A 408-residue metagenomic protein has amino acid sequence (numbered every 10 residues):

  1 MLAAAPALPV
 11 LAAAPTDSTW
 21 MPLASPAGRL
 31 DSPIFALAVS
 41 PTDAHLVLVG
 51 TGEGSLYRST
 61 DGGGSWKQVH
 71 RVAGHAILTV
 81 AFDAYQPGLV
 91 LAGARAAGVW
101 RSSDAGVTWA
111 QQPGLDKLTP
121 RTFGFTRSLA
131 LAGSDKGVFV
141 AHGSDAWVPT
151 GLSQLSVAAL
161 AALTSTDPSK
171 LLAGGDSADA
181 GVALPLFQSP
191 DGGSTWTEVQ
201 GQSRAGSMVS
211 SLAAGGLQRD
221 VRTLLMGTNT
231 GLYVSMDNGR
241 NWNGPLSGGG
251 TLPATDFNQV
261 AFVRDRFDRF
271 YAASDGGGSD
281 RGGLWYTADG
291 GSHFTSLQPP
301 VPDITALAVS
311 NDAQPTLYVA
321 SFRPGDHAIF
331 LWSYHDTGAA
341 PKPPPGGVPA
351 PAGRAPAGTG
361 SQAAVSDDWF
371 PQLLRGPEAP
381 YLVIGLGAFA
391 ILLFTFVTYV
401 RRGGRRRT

Functional and structural regions predicted by a protein language model:
S25-R29, H70-A73, P113-D116, T150-Q154 (+3 more regions): Surface loop/turn motifs at the tips and blade-to-blade linkers of beta-strand repeat domains
P26-G54: Beta-strand-rich domains and repeat architectures in extracellular enzymes and scaffolds, especially beta-propellers
L37, V80, F123, L160-L163 (+3 more regions): Hydrophobic core register within WD40 beta-propeller blades
P41, S59-T60, S102-S103, V140-G143 (+6 more regions): Conserved Ser/Thr-centered positions that define the repeating blades of beta-propeller domains
G54-S55, A97-G98, G137-F139, S177-G181 (+4 more regions): Short glycine/acidic-enriched loop and turn motifs that connect beta-strands
G249-N258, F294-N311: Conserved blade-ending motifs and adjacent loop-strand segments that build the rim/top face of beta-propeller domains
I304-G358: Blade-level signature of beta-propeller repeat domains, shared across WD40, Kelch, NHL, RCC1 and BNR/Asp-box propellers
A379-T408: C-terminal membrane-anchoring or membrane-association module
